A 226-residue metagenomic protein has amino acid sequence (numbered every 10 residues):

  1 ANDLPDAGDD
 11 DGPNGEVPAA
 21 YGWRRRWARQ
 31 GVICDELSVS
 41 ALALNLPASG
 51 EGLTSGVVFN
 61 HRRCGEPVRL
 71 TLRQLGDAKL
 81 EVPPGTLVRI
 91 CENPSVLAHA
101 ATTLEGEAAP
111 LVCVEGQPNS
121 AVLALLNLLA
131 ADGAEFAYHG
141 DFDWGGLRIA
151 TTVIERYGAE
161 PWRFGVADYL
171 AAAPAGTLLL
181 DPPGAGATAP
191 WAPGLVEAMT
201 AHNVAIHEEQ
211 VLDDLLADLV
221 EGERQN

Functional and structural regions predicted by a protein language model:
A1-C113, P118-A131, G145, E155-E160 (+1 more regions): Nucleic-acid enzyme cleavage-core boundary/entry regions
G133-D143: Acidic beta-strand-to-loop metal/phosphate-binding motif
G165-V166: Catalytic cores of secreted/periplasmic or lumenal enzymes
